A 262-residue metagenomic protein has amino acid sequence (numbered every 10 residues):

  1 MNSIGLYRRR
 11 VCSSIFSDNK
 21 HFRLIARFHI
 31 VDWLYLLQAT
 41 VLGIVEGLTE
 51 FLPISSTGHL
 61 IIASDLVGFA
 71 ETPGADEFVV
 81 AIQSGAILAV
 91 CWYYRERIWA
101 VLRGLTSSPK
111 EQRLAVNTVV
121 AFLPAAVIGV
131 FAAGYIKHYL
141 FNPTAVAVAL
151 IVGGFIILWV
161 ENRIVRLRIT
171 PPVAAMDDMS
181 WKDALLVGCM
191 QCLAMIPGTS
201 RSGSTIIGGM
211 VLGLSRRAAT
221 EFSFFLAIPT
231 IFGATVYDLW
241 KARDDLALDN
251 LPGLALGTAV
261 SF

Functional and structural regions predicted by a protein language model:
Y7-F262: Multi-pass membrane proteins that catalyze or facilitate reactions on polyprenyl-/lipid-phosphate substrates and their
